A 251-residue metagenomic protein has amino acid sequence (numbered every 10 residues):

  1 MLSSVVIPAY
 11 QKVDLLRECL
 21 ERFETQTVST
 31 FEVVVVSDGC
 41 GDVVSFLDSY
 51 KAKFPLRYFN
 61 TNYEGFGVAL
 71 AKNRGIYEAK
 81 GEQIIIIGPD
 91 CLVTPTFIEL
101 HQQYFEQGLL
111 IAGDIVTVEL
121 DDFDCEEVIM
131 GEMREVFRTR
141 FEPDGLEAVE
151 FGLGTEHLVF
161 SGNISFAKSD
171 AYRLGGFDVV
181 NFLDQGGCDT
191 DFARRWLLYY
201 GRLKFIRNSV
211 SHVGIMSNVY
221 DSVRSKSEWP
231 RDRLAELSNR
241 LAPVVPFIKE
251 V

Functional and structural regions predicted by a protein language model:
M1-R22: N-proximal low-complexity "stem/linker" segments adjacent to membrane-targeting elements
E18, V180, I206-V223: Active-site donor/metal-binding and catalytic loop motifs of nucleotide-sugar-dependent glycosylation enzymes
L20-N62: Acidic donor-binding segment of Leloir-type glycosyltransferases
N62-A79: Glycine-rich, basic loop-to-helix element that forms the pyrophosphate-binding segment of sugar-nucleotide handling
I84: Short aromatic/hydrophobic "clamp" motif used to bind/position activated sugar donors
T96-M133: Conserved donor NDP-sugar-binding/catalytic core segment of glycosyltransferases
G131-E156: Short, flexible, basic/aromatic active-site loop/helix in glycosyltransferases
L183-D191: Acidic donor-binding loop at a coil-to-helix junction in glycosyltransferase catalytic cores that engages
